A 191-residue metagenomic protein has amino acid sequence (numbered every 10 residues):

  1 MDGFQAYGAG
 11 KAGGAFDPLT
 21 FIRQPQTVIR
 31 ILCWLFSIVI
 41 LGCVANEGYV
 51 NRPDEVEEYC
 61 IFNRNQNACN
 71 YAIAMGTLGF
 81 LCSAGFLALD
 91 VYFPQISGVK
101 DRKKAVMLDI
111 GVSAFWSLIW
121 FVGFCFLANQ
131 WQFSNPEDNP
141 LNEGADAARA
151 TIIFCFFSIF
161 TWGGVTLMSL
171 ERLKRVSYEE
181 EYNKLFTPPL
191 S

Functional and structural regions predicted by a protein language model:
M1-P18, E47-C60, L89-Y92: Membrane-proximal N-terminal segments immediately preceding the first transmembrane helix
M1-P18, V99-K103, E171-S191: Intrinsically disordered cytoplasmic terminal tails of membrane proteins
D2-A9, K100-M107, A128, F133-G144: Short acidic, low-complexity segments enriched in Ser/Thr/Gly/Pro
G13-I22, E55-A72, E137-I153: Juxtamembrane membrane-interface segments at transmembrane-helix boundaries in membrane proteins
R23-E47, N65-F133, T151, C155 (+1 more regions): Signature of small four-pass
Y49-I61, G98-D101, F133-L141, Y178-Y182: Interhelical loop segments of eukaryotic multi-pass membrane proteins
N142-S191: Terminal transmembrane helical module of multi-pass membrane proteins
